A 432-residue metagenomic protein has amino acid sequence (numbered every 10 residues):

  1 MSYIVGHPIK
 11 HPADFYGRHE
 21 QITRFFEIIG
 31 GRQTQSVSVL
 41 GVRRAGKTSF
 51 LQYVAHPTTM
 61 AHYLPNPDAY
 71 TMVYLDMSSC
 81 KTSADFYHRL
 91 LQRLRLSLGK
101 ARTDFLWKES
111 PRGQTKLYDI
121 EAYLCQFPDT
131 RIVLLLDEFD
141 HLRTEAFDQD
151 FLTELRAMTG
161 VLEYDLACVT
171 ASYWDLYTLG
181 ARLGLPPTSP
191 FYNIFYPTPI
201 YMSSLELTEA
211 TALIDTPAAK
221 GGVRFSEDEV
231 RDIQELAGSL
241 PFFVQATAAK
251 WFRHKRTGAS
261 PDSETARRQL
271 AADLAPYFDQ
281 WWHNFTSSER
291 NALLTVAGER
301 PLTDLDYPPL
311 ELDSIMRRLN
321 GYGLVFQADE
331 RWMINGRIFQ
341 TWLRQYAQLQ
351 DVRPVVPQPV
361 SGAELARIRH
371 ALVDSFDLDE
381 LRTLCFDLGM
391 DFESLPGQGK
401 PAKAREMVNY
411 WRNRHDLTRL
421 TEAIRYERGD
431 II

Functional and structural regions predicted by a protein language model:
M1-G17, Q21-R24, R102-F105, N193-F195: Conserved adenine-nucleotide phosphate-binding loops and their immediately adjacent elements
G6-H7, P57, H141, D150-L236 (+2 more regions): The catalytic "switch" region of P-loop NTPases
V39: Hydrophobic anchor at the beta1->P-loop junction of P-loop NTPases
V42-M72: P-loop NTPase Walker A phosphate-binding motif
R89, R93-L136, D140-A167: Mid-core helix/loop region of P-loop NTP-binding domains shared across ATPases and GTPases
R224-Y322, A328-W332, R353: Winged-helix-like regulatory helical subdomains adjacent to P-loop NTPase cores
I338-V356: Short, amphipathic alpha-helical interaction segments positioned at domain boundaries
V355-I432: Basic helix-extension-helix modules of the SAP/HeH family
